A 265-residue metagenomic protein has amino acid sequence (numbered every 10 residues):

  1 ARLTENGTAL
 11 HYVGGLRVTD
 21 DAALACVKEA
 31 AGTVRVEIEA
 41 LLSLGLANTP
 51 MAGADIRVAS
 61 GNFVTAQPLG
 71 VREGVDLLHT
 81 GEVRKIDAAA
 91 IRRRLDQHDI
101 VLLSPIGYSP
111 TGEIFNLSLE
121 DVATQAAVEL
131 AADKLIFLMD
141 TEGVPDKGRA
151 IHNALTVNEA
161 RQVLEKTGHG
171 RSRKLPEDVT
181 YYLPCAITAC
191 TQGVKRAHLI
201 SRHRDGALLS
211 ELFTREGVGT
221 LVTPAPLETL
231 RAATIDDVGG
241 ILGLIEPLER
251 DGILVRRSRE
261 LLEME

Functional and structural regions predicted by a protein language model:
A1-R196, H203, R231-G240, I245 (+2 more regions): Nucleotide/pyrophosphate-binding catalytic subdomain
I151-H152, L209-G217: Glycine-rich anion-binding loops and their surrounding alpha/beta cores
V194-L199, R204-S210, L221: Active-site or pore-adjacent capping/gating segments
F213-I235: Conserved N-terminal entry element of GNAT/NAT acetyltransferase domains
